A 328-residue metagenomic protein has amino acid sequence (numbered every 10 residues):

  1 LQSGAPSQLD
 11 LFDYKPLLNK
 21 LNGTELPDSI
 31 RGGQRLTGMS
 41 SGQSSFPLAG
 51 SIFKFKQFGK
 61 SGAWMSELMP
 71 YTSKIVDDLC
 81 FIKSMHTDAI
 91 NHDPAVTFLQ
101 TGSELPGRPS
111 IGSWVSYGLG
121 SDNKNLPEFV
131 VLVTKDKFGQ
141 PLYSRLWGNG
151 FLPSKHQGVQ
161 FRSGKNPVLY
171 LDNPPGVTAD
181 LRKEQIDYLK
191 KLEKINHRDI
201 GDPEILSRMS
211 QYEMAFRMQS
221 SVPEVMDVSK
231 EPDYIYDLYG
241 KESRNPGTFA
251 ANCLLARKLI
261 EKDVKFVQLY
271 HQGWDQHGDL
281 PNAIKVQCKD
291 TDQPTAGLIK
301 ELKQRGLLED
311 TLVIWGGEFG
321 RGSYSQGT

Functional and structural regions predicted by a protein language model:
L1-T328: Ligand-binding pockets and gating/stacking loops
